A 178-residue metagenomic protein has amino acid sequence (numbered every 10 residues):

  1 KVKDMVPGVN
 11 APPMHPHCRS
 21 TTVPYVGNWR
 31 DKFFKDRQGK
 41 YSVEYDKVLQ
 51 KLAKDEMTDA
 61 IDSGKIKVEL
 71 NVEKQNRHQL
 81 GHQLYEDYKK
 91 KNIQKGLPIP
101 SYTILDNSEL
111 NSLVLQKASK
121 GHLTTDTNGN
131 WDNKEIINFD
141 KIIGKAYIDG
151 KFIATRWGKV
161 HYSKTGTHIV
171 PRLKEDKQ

Functional and structural regions predicted by a protein language model:
K1-K67, I143-Q178: Activation/maturation switch segments at domain boundaries
T58-Q178: Functional cores of ribonucleases/endoribonucleases
